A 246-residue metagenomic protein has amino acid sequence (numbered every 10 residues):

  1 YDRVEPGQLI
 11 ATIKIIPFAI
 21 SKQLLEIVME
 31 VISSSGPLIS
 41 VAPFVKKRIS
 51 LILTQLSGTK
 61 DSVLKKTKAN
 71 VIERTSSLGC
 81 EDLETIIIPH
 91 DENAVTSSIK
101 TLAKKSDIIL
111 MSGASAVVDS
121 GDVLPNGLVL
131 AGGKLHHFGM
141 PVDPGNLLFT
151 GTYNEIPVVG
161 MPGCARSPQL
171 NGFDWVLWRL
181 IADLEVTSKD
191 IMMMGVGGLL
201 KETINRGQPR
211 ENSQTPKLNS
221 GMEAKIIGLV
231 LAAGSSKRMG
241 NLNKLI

Functional and structural regions predicted by a protein language model:
Y1-F44: Extended, charged alpha/beta regions that create polyanion-binding interfaces
D2-V4, S40-V45, T101-A103, P141-V142 (+2 more regions): Solvent-exposed alpha-helices and their adjacent loops that cap or buttress functional pockets in soluble metabolic
R3-L9, E211-I227: SAM-dependent methyltransferases
Q8, K14-I16, L51-Q55, I87 (+1 more regions): Short, structured patches in soluble enzyme cores that scaffold and shape functional sites
Q8-A11, R48-S50, D107-I109, L148 (+2 more regions): Structural motif
S35-H90: Glycine-rich phosphate/diphosphate-binding loop of Rossmann-like nucleotide-binding domains
L56, K66, C80-P209: Short glycine/threonine-rich loop/turn motifs
A224-I246: N-terminal glycine-rich phosphate-binding loop and ensuing alpha1 helix
